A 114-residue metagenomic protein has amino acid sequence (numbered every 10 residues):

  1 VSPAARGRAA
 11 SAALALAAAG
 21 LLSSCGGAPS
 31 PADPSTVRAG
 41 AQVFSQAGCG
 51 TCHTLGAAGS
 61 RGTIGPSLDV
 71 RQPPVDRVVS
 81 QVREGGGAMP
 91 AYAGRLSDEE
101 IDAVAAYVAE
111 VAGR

Functional and structural regions predicted by a protein language model:
V1-S23: Sec-dependent bacterial lipoprotein signal peptides
S23, A47-G50: Extracellular secreted precursors and ectodomains with disulfide-bonded cysteine-rich loops/domains
C25-S45, R77, A112: Electrostatic cytochrome c docking/interface patches
G26-S30, C52-G59, R83, A109: Detector for the c-type heme attachment site
V37-Q42, T54-G86, P90-R95: Gly/Gly-Pro-rich "capping" loops immediately C-terminal to redox-active cysteine motifs in periplasmic/lumenal
Q46, E84, A88, E110-R114: Conserved amphipathic alpha-helical interaction elements at protein-protein interfaces in regulatory, energy-coupling
C49-C52, V104: Hydrophobic packing within well-folded, soluble alpha/beta domains
R95-R114: C-terminal capping alpha-helices of c-type cytochrome domains
